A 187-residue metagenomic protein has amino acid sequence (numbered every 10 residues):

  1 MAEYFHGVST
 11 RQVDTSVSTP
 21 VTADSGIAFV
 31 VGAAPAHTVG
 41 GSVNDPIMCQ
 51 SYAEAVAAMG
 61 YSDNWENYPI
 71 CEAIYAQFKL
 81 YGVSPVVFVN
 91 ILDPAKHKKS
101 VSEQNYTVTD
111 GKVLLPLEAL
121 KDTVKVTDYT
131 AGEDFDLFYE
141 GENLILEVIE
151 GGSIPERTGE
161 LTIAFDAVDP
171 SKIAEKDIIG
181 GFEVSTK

Functional and structural regions predicted by a protein language model:
M1-K187: Surface-exposed assembly/interface segments
